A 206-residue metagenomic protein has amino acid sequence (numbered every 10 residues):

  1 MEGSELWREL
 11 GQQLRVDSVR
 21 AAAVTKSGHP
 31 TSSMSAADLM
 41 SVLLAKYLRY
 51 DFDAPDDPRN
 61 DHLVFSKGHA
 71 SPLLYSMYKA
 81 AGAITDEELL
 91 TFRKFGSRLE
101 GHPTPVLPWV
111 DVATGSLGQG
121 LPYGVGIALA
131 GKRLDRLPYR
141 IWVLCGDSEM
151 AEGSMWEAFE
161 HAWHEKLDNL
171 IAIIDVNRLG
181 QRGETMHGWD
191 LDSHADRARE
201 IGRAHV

Functional and structural regions predicted by a protein language model:
M1-W7: Non-catalytic, mobile gating and regulatory segments of ester bond hydrolases
S4, V64-K67, E184, G188: Hydrophobic alpha-helical scaffolding
G11-S27, D175-N177: N-terminal capping segment at the start of a domain
Q13-L14, T31, S35: N-terminal glycine-rich anion-binding loops that anchor highly charged ligand groups
A21, S33-H164: Cofactor-binding active-site loop characterized by glycine-rich and histidine/acidic residues
P105-W109, Y139, D175-Q181, D196-R199: Gly-rich Lys/Arg/Thr-decorated short loops/hinges at beta-loop-alpha junctions or inter-strand turns that position
R136-L137, M186-H205: Conserved thiamine diphosphate
H164-D190, E200: A short, conserved beta-to-alpha structural element at the edge of catalytic cores that scaffolds binding
